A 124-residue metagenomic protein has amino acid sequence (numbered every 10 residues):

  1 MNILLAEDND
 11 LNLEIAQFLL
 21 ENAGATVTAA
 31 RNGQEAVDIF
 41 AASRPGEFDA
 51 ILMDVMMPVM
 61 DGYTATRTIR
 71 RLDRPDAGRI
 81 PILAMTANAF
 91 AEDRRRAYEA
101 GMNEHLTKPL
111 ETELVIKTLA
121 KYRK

Functional and structural regions predicted by a protein language model:
M1-K124: C-terminal compact regulatory domains
